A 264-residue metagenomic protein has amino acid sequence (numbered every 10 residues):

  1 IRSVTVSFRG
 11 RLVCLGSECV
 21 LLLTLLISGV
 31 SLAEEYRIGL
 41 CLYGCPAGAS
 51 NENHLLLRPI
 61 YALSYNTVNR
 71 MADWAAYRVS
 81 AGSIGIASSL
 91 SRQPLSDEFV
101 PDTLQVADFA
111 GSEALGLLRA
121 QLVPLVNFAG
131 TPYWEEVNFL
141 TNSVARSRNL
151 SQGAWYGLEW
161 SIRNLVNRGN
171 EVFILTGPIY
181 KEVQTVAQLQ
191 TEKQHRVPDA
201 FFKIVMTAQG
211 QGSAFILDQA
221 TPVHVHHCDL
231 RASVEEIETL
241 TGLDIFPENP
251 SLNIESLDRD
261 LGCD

Functional and structural regions predicted by a protein language model:
R2-D264: Domain-level detector for secreted/extracellular nuclease and nuclease-toxin modules, and for the ENPP-like C-terminal
